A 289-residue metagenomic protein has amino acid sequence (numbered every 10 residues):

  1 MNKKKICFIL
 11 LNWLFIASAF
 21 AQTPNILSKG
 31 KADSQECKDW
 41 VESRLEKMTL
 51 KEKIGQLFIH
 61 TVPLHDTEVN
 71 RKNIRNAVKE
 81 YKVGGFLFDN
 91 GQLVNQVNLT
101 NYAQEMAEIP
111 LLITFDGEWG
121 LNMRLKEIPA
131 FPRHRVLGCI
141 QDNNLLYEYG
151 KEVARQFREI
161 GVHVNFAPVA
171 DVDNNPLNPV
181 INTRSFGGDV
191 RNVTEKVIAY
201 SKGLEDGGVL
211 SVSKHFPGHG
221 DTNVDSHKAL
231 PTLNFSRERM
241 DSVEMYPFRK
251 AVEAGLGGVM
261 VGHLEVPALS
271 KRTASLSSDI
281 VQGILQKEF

Functional and structural regions predicted by a protein language model:
M1-N25: Bacterial Sec-dependent N-terminal signal peptides
Q22-A130: N-terminal hydrophobic targeting/anchoring segments and the immediately downstream early-domain regions of hydrolases
T49, F86, Q96-L111, L121-M123 (+1 more regions): Second-shell residues forming the walls of enzyme active-site clefts
I59-E68, R135-Y147, A229-V243: Active-site mouth loops of central-metabolism enzymes
P63-D66, F115-M123, H163-D173, S213-H219: Short glycine-enriched loops at secondary-structure junctions
D66-K79, L146-Q156, D241-F248: Short, acidic/polar
L93-L112, Q141-G161: Active-site-adjacent structural elements in enzyme catalytic domains
